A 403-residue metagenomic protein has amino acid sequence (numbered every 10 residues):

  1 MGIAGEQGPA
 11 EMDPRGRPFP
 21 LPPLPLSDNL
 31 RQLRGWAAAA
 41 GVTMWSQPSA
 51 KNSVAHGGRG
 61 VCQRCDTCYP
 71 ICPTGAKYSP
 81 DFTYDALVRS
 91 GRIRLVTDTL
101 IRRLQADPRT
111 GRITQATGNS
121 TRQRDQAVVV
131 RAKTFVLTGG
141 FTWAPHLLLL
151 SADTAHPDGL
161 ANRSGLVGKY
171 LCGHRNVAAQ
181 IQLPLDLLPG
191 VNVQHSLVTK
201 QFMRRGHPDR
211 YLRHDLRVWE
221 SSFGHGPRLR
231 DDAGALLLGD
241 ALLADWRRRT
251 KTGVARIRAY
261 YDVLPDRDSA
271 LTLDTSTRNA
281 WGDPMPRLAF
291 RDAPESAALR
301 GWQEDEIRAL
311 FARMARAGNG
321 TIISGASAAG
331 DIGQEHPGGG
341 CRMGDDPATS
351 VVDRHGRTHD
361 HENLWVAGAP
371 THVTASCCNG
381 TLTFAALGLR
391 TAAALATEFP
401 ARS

Functional and structural regions predicted by a protein language model:
M1-I101, A328-G333: Conserved redox-cofactor binding core of oxidoreductases
G2-M12, A40-T43, D107, L187 (+2 more regions): Surface-exposed helix-capping loop/turn segments at secondary-structure junctions
L26-N29, P80, L299-Q303, G380 (+1 more regions): Hydrophobic (often cysteine-bearing) scaffold residues that line and stabilize catalytic clefts of nucleotide/cofactor
C62-C65, R102-A106, T252-V263, D268 (+2 more regions): A glycine-rich dinucleotide-binding beta-alpha-beta segment and adjacent secondary-structure elements that constitute
T83-R89, R122-V129, M343, T349-H359: A short acidic-Thr-Gly-centered motif at the start of a beta-strand
S90, T99, R103-D107, A116-V191 (+4 more regions): Glycine-rich loop(s) and the adjacent beta-strand/alpha-helix scaffold that form part
G111-T117, V254-R256: Short, hydrophobic/aromatic-rich segments at coil-to-beta transitions
S164-P286, P294, Q334-P337, H359 (+2 more regions): FAD cofactor-binding and catalytic pocket of flavoenzymes
